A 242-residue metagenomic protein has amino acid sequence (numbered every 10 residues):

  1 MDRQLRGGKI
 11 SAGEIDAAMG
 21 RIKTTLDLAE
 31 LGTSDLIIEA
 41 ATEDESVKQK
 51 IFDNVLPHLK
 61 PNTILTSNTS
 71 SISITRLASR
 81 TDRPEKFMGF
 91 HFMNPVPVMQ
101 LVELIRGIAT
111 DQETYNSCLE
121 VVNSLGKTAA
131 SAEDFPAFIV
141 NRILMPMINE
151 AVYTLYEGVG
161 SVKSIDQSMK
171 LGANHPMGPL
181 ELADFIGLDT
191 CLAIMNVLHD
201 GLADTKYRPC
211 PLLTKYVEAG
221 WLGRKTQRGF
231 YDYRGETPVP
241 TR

Functional and structural regions predicted by a protein language model:
D2, K9, K23, A109 (+2 more regions): Structural/interface elements that position substrates and couple domains in central-metabolism enzymes
D2-L65, I72: Rossmann-like NAD(P)-binding element
I22, I37-A40, T66, C118 (+4 more regions): Buried hydrophobic positions in well-ordered alpha/beta secondary-structure cores of metabolic enzymes
T24-L26, M88-G89, S131, D232: Structural signal for conserved beta-strand scaffold positions within catalytic alpha/beta enzyme cores
S34, K48, P97-L101, M147-I148: N-terminal alpha-helical segment
I64-E133, F138-R142: Rossmann-fold dinucleotide-binding core
Q112-N116, N123-D134, Y153-E157, V162-R242: NAD(P)-dependent Rossmann-like dehydrogenase/reductase catalytic/cofactor-binding core
